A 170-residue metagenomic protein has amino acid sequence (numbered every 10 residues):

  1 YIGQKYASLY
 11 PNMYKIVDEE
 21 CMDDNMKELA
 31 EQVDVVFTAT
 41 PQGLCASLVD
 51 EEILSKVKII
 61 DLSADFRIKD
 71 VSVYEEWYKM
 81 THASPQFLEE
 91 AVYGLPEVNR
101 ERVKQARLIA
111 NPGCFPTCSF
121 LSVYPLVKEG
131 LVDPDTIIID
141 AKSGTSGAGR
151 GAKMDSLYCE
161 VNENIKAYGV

Functional and structural regions predicted by a protein language model:
Y1-V170: N-terminal Rossmann-like NAD(P) cofactor-binding subdomain of oxidoreductases, focused on the glycine-rich
